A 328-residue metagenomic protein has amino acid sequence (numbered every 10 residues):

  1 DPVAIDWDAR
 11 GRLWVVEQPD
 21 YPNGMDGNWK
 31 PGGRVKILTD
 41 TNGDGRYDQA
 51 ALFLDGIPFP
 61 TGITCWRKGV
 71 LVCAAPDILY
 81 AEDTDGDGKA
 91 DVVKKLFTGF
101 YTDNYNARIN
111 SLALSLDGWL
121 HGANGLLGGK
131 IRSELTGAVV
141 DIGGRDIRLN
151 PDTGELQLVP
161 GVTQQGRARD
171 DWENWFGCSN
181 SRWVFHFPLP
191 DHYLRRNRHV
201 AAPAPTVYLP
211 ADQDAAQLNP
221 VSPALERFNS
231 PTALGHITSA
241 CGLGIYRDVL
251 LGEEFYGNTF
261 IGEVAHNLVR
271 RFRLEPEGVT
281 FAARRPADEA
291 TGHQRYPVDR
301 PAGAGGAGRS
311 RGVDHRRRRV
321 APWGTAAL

Functional and structural regions predicted by a protein language model:
D1-L328: Beta-propeller domains with acidic blade repeats across secreted/periplasmic ectodomains and cytosolic WD/CNH propellers
